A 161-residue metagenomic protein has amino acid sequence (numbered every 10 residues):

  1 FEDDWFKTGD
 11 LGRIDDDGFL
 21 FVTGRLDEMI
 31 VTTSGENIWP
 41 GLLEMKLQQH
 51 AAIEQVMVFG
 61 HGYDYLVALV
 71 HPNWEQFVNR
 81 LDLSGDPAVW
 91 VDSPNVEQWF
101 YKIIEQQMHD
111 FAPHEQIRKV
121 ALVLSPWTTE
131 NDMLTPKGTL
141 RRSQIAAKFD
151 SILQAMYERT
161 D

Functional and structural regions predicted by a protein language model:
E2-D4, D161: Conserved ATP-binding loop and adjacent catalytic segment of the adenylate-forming AMP-binding
D3, D17, I117-R118: Sequence-level motif detector for i,i+2 pairs with an aromatic at +2
D4, D10-L11: Active-site metal-binding loops of divalent metal-dependent hydrolases
L11-P113, P126-N131: AMP-binding/adenylate-forming catalytic core of the ANL superfamily
I30, Q55-M57, I103-D161: Conserved C-terminal "lid"/linker of ANL adenylate-forming enzymes
